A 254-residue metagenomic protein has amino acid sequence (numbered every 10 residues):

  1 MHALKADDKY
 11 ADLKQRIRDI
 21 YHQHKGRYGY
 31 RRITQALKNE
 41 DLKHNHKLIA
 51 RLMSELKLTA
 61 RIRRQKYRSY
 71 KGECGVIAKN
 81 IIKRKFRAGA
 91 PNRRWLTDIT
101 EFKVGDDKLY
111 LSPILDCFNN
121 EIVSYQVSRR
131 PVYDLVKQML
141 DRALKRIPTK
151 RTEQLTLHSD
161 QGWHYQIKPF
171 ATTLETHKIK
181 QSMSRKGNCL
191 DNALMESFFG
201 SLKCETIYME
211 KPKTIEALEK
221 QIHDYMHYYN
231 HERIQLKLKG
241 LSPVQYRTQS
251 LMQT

Functional and structural regions predicted by a protein language model:
M1-A90, N188, V244-L251: Basic, flexible linker segments flanking DNA-binding modules in nucleic acid-interacting mobile-element proteins
K5-D8, K71-E73, S159-Q161, I167-K168 (+3 more regions): RNase H-like two-metal-ion nuclease catalytic core shared by retroviral integrases and related mobile-element nucleases
K9, L13, G29-Y30, N45 (+10 more regions): Hydrophobic (often cysteine-bearing) scaffold residues that line and stabilize catalytic clefts of nucleotide/cofactor
I17, I33, I49, M53 (+13 more regions): Mobile genetic element proteins and their domesticated derivatives, centered on retroelements and DNA transposons
A88-V123, R129: An active-site-proximal beta-strand-loop segment
E121-Y125, Q181-S184, Y208-M209: Short small-residue beta-strand/loop micro-motif enriched in glycine and branched aliphatics
Q126-T149: Active-site beta-loop-alpha junctions of metal-dependent nucleic acid enzymes, especially the RNase H-like/DDE
K168, E175-I179, S201-T254: C-terminal domain-tail junction helix/linker
